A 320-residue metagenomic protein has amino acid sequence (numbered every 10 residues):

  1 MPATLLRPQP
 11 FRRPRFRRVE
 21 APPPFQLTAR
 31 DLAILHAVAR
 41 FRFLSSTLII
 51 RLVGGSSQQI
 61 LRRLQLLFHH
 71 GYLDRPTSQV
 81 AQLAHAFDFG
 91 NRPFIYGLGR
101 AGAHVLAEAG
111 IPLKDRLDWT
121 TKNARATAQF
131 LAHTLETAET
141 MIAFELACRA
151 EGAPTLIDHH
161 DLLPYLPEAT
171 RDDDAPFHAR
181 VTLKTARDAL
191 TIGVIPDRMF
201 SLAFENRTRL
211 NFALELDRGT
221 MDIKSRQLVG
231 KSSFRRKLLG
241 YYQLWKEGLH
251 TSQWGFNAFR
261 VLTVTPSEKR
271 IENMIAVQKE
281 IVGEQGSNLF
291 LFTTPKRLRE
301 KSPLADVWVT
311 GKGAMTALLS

Functional and structural regions predicted by a protein language model:
M1-A128, T134: Nuclease-adjacent, charged terminal/linker segments that flank catalytic cores
P2-P8, R12-F16, P22-Q26, L32 (+2 more regions): Non-catalytic C-terminal interaction segments of nucleic acid-processing enzymes
R42, V53, R100, D161-L163 (+3 more regions): Short, flexible loop/turn elements at secondary-structure junctions
S78, E215-G219: Short loop/turn segments at strand-loop or loop-helix junctions that form parts of catalytic or ligand-binding pockets
H85-A86, Q129-L131, I142, E151-A213 (+1 more regions): Active-site metal-binding core of divalent-cation-utilizing nuclease and nuclease-like domains
T137: Short gly/ser-rich loop at a beta-strand->alpha-helix junction or flexible surface loop bordering the NTP-binding
T140, L214, Y241: Conserved, mostly hydrophobic/aromatic
E145: Regulatory input/activation interfaces that engage signals or partners
